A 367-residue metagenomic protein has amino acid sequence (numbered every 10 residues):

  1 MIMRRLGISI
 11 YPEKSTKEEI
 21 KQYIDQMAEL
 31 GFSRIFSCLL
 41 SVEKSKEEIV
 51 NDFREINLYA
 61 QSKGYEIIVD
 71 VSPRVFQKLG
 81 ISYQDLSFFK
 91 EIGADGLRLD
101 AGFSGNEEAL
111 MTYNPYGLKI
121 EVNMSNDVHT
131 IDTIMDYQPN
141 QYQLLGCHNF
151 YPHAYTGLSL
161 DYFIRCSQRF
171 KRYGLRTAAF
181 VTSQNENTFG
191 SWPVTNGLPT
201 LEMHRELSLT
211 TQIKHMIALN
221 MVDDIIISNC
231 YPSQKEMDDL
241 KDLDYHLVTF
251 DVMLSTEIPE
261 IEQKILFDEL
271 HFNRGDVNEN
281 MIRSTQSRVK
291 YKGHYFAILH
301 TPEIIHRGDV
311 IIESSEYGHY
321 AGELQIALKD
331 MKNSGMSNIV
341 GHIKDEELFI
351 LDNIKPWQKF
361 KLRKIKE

Functional and structural regions predicted by a protein language model:
M1-R5, K364-E367: Short, Lys/Arg-enriched, disordered terminal segments
I2-L144: Active-site beta->alpha loop and helix N-cap motifs at the rims of alpha/beta catalytic domains
R5-G7, G80, S191, H246 (+2 more regions): Glycine-centered flexibility motif
G7-S9, C147, D251, A327-K329: Residues in well-ordered beta-strands of folded domains
S15-E19, K78-I92, L110-M124, L145-Y151 (+5 more regions): Short secondary-structure transition/capping segments
I68-L86, I92, A101-M111, Y137 (+3 more regions): Electropositive, surface-exposed helix/loop patches at the edges of structured domains that serve as adaptable
N126-T256: Catalytic alpha/beta core domains of metabolic enzymes, predominantly
S255-E367: C-terminal functional modules
